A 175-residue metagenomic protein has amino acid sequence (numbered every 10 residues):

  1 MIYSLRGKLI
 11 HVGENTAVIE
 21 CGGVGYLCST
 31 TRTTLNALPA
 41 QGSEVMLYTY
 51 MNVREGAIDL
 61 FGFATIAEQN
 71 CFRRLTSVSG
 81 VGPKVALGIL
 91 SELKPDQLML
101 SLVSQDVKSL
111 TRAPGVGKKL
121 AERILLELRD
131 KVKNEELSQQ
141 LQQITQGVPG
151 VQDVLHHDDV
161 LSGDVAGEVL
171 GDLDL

Functional and structural regions predicted by a protein language model:
M1-R73, S77: Structure-specific DNA junction-binding interface
M51, I58-F63, P83-L102, R123-V132: Amphipathic, charged-and-aliphatic alpha-helical interface segments that function as noncatalytic docking
Q105: Nuclease catalytic cores that cleave nucleic-acid phosphodiester bonds, predominantly acidic two-metal-ion
T111-G115: Amphipathic, coiled-coil-like alpha-helical scaffolding segments used for oligomerization/assembly
L120: Conserved Walker
D130-L175: C-terminal extensions
